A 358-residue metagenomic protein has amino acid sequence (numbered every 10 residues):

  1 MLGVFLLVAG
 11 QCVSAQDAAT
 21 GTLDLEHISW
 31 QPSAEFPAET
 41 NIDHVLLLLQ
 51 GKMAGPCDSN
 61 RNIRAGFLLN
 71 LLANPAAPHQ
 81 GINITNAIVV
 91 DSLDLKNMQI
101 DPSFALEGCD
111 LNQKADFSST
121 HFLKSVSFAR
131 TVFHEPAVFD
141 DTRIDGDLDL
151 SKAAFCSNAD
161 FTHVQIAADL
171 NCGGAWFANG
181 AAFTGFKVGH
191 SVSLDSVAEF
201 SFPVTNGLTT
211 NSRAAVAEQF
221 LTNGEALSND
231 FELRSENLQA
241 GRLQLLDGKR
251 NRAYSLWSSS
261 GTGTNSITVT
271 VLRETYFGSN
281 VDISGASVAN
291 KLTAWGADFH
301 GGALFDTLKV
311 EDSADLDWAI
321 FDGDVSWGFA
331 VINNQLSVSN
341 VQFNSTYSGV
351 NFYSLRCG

Functional and structural regions predicted by a protein language model:
M1-G10: Bacterial N-terminal signal peptides
Q11-A15: Sec/Tat signal peptide C-region and signal peptidase I cleavage site
Q16-G358: N-terminal leader/targeting and pre-domain segments
